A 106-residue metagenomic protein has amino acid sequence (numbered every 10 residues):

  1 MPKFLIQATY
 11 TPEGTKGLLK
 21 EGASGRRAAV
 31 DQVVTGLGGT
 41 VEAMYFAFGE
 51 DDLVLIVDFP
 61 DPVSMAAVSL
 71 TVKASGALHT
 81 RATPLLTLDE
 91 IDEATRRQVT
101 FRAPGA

Functional and structural regions predicted by a protein language model:
M1-A106: A compositional/biophysical signature of low hydrophobicity enriched in polar/charged and small residues
